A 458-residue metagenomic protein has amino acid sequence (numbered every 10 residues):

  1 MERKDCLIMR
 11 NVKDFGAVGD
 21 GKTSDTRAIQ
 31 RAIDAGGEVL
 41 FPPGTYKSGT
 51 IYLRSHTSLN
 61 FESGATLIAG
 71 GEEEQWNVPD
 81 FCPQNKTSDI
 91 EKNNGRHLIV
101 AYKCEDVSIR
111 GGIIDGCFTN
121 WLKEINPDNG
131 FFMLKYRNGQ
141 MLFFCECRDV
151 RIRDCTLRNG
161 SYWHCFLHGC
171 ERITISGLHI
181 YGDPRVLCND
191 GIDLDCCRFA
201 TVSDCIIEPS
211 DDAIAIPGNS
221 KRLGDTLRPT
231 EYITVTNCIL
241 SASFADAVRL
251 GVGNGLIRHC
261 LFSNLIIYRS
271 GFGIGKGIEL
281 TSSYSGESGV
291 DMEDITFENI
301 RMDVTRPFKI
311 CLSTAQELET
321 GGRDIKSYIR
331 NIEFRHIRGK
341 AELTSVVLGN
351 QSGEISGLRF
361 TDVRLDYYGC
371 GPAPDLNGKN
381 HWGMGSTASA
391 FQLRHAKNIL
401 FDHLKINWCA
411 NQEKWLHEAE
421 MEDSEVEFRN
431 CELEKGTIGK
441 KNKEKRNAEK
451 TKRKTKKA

Functional and structural regions predicted by a protein language model:
M1-A458: Extracellular/periplasmic carbohydrate-active domains that bind, remodel, or depolymerize complex polysaccharides
